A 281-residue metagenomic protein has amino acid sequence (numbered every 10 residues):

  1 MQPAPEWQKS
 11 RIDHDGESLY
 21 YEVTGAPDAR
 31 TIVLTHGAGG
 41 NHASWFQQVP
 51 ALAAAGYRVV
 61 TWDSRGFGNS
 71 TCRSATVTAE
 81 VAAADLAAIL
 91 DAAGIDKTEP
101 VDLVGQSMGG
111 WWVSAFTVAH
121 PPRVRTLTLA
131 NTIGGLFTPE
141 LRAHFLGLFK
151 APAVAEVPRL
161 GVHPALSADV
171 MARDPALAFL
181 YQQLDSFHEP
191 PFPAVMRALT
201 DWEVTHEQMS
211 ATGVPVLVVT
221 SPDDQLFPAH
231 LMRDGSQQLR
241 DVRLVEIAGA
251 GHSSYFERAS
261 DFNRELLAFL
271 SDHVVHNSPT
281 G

Functional and structural regions predicted by a protein language model:
M1-V33, A54-Y57, R125, L270-G281: Alpha/beta-hydrolase fold catalytic core
E17-C72: Conserved HGGG/HGGXW glycine-rich cap/lid loop of the alpha/beta-hydrolase fold
V49, A54, V60-V104, R264: Active-site loop/oxyanion-hole signature of alpha/beta-hydrolase fold enzymes
S114, V118-A119, V124-V154: Flexible "cap/lid" loop of the alpha/beta hydrolase fold
F137-E140, A155-A211: Conserved alpha/beta-hydrolase catalytic His-Asp/Glu region
T212, V218-T220, D224: Short beta-strand/loop motif that positions the catalytic acidic residue of the alpha/beta-hydrolase fold
Q225-L231: Conserved alpha/beta-hydrolase "acid-adjacent" motif
V242-G281: Catalytic active-site module of serine/aspartate enzymes centered on a nucleophile-bearing elbow/loop
